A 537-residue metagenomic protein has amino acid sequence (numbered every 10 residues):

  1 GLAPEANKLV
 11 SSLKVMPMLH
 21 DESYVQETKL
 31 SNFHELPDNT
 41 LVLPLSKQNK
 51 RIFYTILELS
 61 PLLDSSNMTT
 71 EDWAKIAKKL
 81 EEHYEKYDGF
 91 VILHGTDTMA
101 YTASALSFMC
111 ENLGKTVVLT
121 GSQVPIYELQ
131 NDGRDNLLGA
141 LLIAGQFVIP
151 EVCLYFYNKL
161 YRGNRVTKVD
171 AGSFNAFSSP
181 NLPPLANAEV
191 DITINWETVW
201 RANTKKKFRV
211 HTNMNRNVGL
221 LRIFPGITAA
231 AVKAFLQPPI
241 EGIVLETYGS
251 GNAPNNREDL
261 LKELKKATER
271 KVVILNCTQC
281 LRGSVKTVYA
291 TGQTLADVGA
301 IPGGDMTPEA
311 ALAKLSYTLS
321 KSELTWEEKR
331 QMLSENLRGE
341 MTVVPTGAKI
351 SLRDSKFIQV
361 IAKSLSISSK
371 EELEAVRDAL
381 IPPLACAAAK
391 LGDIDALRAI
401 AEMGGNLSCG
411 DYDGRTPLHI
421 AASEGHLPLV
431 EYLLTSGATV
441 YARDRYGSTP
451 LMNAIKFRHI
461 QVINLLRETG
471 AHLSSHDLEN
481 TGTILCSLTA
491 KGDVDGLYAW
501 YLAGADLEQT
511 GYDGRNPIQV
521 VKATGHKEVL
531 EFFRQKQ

Functional and structural regions predicted by a protein language model:
S11-K29, P37-Q48, K159-R257, M332-C386 (+4 more regions): Accessory alpha-helical/coil subdomains and C-terminal extensions that flank or cap enzyme catalytic cores
I92-K115, N255-E263, T287-A290: Short Gly/Thr/Asp-enriched flexible loops that form oxyanion-binding sites at enzyme active sites
R377-A385, G410-T416, R443-T449, H476-S487 (+1 more regions): Ankyrin-repeat boundary/"N-cap" motif
D395-A396, P428-L429, Q461-V462, D495-G496 (+1 more regions): Conserved ankyrin/ankyrin-like repeat signature
